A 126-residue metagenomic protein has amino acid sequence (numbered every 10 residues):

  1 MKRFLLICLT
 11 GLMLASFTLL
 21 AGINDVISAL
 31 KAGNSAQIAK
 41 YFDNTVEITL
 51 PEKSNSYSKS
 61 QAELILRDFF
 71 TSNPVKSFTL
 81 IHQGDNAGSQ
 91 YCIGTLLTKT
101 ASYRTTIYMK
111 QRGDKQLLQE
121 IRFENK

Functional and structural regions predicted by a protein language model:
M1-F4: Positively charged n-region of N-terminal signal peptides that target proteins for export
I7-T18: Bacterial N-terminal signal peptides
L19-N34: Short, aromatic-enriched amphipathic alpha-helices that serve as compact interaction elements
I23, D43, V75, A87-S89 (+2 more regions): Extracytoplasmic
N24, F42-S77: Short solvent-exposed beta->alpha transition segments
I38-A39: Solenoid-repeat scaffolds in large eukaryotic assemblies
L64-A101: Surface-exposed, charged secondary-structure patches
S102-K126: Short beta-strand edge/turn micro-motifs at domain boundaries
